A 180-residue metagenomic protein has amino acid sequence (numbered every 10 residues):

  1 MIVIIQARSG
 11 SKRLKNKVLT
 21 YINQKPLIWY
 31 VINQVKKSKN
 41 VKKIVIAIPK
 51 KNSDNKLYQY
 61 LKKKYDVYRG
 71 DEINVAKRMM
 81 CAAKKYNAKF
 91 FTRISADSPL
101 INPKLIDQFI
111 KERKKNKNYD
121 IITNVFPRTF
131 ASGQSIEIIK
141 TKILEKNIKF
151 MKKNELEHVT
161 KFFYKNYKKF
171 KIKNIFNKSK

Functional and structural regions predicted by a protein language model:
M1-K15: N-terminal nucleotide-binding beta1-loop-alpha1 segment
K17-I22: Short glycine-enriched, charge-decorated loop/helix-capping segments at active-site entrances that position
L27-K43, L57: A short, N-terminal amphipathic alpha-helix
V35, L61, F163-Y164: Hydrophobic C-terminal alpha-helix "anchor/cap" residues
V45-P49: Short internal beta-strands
K50-K114: Short phosphate-binding loop-to-helix
I101-K180: Conserved core of the sugar-phosphate nucleotidyltransferase
